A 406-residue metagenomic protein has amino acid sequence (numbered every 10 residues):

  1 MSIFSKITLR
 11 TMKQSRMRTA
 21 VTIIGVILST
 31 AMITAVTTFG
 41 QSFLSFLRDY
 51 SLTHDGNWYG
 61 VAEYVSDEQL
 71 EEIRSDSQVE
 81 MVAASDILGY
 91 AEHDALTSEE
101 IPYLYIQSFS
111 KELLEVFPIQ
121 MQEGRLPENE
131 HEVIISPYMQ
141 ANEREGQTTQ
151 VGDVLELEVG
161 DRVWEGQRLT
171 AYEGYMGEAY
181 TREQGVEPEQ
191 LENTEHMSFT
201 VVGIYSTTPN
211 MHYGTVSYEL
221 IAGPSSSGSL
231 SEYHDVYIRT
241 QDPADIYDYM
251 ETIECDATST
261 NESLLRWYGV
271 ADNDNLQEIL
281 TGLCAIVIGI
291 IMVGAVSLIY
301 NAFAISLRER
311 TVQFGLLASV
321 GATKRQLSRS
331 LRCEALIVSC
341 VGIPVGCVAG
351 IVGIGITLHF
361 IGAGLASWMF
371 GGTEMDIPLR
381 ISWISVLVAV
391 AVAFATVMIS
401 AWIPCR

Functional and structural regions predicted by a protein language model:
M1-T34, L44, R332: N-terminal Sec/SRP start-transfer signal
F4, T34-D55, F303-S306, G355-G364: Sec-dependent signal peptide cleavage junction
K6, R10-Q14, R48-L52, L316-S319 (+2 more regions): Short amphipathic alpha-helical coupling elements at transmembrane boundaries
S15-M17, G294-S339: Interfacial "coupling" helices/loops that link adjacent transmembrane helices in transporter permeases
Q41, Y300-I305, V312, L336-G372 (+1 more regions): Small-residue-rich transmembrane alpha-helices
Q41-A271: Basic-flanked hydrophobic alpha-helices used for secretion and membrane insertion
D274-I291, I384: N-terminal membrane-entry
L280, L327-S328, I381: Juxtamembrane helix-start elements in MFS-like secondary transporters
